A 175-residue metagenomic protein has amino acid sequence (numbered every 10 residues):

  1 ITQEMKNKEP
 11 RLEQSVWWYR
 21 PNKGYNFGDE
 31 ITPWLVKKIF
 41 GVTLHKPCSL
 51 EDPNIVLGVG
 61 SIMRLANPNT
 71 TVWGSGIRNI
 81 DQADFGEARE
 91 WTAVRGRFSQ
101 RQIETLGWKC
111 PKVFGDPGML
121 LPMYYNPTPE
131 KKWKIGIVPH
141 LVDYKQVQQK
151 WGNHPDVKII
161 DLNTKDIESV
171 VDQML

Functional and structural regions predicted by a protein language model:
I1-L175: Active-site anion-handling motifs in enzyme catalytic cores
